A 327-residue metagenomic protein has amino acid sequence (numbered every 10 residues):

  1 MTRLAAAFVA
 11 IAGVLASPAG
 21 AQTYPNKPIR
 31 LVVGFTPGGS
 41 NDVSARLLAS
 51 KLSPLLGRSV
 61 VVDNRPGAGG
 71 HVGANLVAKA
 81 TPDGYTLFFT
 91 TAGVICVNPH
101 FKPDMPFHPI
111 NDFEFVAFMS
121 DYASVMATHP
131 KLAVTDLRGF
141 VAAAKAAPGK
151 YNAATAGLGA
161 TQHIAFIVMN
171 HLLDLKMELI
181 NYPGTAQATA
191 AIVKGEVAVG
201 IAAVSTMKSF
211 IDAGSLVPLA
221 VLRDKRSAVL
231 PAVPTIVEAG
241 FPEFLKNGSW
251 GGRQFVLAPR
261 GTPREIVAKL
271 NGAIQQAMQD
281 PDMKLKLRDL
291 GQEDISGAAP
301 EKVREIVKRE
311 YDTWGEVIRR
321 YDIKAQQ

Functional and structural regions predicted by a protein language model:
R3-A16: Bacterial N-terminal signal peptides
A21-N111, K150-N152, L158, D174-I201 (+4 more regions): N-terminal (or domain-start) structured segment
T23-N26, A117-D121, K145, K246-G251 (+1 more regions): Short, flexible turn/loop "capping" segments at secondary-structure junctions
N26-P28, H171, L175, R264-Q327: An extracytoplasmic/periplasmic, membrane-proximal ligand-sensing/linker region
K79-Y85, H100-Q187, V199, I236-E238 (+1 more regions): Hinge/capping helix and adjacent helix->loop/strand transition within the periplasmic-binding protein
G93-D104, I167-L172, V199-T235, G315: A ligand-binding cleft/hinge motif common to bilobed small-molecule-binding domains
T135, M207-Q279, R309-D312, Q326: C-terminal lobe and pocket-closing loops of periplasmic/extracytoplasmic Venus-flytrap solute-binding proteins
